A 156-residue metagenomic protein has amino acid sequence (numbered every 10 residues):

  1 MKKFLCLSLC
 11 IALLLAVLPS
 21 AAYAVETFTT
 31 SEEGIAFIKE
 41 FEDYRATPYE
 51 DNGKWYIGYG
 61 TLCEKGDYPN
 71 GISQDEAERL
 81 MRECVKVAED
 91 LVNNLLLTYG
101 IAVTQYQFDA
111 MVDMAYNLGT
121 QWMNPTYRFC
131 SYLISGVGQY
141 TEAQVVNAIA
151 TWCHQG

Functional and structural regions predicted by a protein language model:
M1-F4: Positively charged n-region of N-terminal signal peptides that target proteins for export
S8-V17: Bacterial N-terminal signal peptides
V17-E26: Sec-dependent signal peptide cleavage junction
V25-N52, T61, K65-Y68, I72-E89 (+1 more regions): Long, amphipathic alpha-helical surface segments
I38, I57, M111-M114: Residue-level detector of buried hydrophobic side-chain packing in well-ordered secondary-structure elements
V87-T126: Active-site nucleophile-His-acid catalytic modules used for acyl/amide transfer and hydrolysis across diverse enzymes
